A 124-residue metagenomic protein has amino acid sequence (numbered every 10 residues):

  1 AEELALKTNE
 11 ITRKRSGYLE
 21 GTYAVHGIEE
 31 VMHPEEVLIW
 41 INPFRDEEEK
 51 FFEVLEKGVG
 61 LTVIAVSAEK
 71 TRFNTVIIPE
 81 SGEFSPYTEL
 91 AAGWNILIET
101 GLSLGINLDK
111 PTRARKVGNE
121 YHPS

Functional and structural regions predicted by a protein language model:
A1-S124: A SIS-like phosphosugar-recognition module
